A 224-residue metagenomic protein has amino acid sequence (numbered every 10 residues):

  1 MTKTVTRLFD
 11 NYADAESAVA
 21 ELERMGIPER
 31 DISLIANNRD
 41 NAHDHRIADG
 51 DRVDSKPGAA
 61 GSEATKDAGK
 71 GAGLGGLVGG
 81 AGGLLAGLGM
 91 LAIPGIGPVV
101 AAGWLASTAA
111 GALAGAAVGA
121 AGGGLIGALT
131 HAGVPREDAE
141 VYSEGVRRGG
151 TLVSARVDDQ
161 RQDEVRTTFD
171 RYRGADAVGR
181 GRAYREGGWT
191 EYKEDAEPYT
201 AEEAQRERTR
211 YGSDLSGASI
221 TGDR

Functional and structural regions predicted by a protein language model:
M1-R224: Intrinsically disordered, low-complexity, hydrophilic segments
